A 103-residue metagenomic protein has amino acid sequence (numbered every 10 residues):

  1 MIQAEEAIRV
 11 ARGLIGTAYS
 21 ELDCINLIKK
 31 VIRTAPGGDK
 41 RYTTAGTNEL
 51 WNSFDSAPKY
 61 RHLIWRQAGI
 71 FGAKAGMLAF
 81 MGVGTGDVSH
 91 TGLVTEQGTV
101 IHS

Functional and structural regions predicted by a protein language model:
I2-R9, G37-S103: ...with weaker cross-activation on analogous glycine-rich loops/strands in unrelated enzymes
E5, R9, G13, N26-K30: Solvent-exposed, polar/charged alpha-helical surfaces in well-ordered, non-transmembrane soluble domains, broadly
G13-Y19: Second-shell loop/turn segments in exported
Y19-P36: Active-site nucleophilic cysteine motif
